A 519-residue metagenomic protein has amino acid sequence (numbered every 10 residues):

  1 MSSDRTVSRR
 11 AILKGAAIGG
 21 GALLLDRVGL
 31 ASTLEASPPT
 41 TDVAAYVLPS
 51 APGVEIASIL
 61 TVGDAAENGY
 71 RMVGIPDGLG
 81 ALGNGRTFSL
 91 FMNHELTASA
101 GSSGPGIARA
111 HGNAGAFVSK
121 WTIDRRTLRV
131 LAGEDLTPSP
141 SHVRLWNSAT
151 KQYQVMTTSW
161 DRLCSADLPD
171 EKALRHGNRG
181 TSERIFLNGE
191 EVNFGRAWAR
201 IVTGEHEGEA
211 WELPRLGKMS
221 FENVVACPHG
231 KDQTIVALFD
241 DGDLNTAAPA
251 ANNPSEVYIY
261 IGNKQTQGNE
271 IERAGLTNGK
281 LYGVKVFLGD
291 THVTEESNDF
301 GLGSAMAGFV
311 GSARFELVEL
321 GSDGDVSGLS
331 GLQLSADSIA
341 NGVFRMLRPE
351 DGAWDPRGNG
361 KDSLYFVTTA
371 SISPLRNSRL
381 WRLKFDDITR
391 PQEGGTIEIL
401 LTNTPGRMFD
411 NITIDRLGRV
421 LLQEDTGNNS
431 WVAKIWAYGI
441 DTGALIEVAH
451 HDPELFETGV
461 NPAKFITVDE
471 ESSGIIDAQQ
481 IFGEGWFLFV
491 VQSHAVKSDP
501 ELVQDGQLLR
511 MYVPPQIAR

Functional and structural regions predicted by a protein language model:
M1-S2, V7, A31, A36: Intrinsically disordered, low-complexity segments enriched in Ser/Pro/Gly/Ala and basic residues
S2-G19: N-terminal secretory signal peptides and thylakoid transit peptides that target proteins across membranes
G19, S32-R519: Conserved small-residue
L25-V28: C-terminal segment of classical bacterial N-terminal signal peptides
